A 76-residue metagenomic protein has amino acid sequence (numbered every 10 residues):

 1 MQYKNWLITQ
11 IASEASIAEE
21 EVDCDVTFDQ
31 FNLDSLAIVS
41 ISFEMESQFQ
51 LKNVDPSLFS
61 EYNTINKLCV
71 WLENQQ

Functional and structural regions predicted by a protein language model:
M1-F43, S47-Q76: Phosphopantetheine-dependent thiolation modules in NRPS/PKS and related acyl-activating systems
